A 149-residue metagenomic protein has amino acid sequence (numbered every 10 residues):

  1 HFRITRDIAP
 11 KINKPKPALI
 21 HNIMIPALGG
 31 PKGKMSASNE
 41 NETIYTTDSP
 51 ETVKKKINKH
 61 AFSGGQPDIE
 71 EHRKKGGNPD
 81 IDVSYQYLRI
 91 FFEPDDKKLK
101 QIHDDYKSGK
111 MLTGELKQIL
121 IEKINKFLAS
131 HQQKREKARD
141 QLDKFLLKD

Functional and structural regions predicted by a protein language model:
R3-D149: Conserved nucleotide- and phosphate/pyrophosphate-binding catalytic cores in adenylate/nucleotidyl-handling enzymes
